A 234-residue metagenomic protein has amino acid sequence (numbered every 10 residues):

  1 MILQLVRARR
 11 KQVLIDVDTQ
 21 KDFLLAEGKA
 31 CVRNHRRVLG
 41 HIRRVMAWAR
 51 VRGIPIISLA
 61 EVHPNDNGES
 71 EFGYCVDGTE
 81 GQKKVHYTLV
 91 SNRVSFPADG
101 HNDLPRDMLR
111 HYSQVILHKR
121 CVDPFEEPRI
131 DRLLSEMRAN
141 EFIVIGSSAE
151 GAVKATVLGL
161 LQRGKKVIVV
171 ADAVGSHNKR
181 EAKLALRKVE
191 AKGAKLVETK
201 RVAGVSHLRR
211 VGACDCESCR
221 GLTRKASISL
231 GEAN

Functional and structural regions predicted by a protein language model:
R10-V13: Extreme N-terminal starter segment of soluble prokaryotic enzymes
I15-V17, A171: Active-site flanking residues adjacent to catalytic metal/cofactor-binding acidic residues
E27-H35, E71-C75: Short glycine-enriched, charge-decorated loop/helix-capping segments at active-site entrances that position
L39-E141, S218-T223: Active-site alpha/beta core segments
H41-A49, V153-Q162: Histidine-anchored nucleotide/phosphate-binding helix
I143-G146, K166-K179: A short glycine-rich beta-strand->turn/loop micro-motif centered on a GG-aromatic cluster
N178-K192: Active-site-proximal loop->helix
L196-A226: A charged, well-structured terminal subsegment
